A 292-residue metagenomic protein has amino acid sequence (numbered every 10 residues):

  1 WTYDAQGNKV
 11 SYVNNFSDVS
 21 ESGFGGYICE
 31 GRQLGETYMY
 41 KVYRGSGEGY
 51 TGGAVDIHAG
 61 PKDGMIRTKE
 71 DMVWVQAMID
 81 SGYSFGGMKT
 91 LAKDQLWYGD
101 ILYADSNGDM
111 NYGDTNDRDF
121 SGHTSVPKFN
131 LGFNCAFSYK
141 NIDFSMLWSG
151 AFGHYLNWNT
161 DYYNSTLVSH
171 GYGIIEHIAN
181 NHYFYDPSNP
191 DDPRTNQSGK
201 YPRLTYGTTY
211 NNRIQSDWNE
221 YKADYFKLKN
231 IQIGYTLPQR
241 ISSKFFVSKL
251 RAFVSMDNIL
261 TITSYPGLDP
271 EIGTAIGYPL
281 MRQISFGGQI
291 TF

Functional and structural regions predicted by a protein language model:
W1, Y139-N141, G150-H154, N230 (+3 more regions): Transmembrane beta-strands of outer-membrane beta-barrel pores
W1-S121, Y183-N189: Conserved small-residue
W1-Y3, G7-S17, D161-G171, G267-A275: Flexible, surface-exposed loop regions and adjacent strand-edge segments of Gram-negative outer-membrane beta-barrel
S81-F85, Q95-Y98, A151-F246, L250-R251 (+1 more regions): Extracytoplasmic gating/loop element in the C-terminal half of outer-membrane beta-barrel translocons and assembly
P127-L131, D224-K229, L280-I284: Residues that define the transmembrane beta-barrel architecture of outer-membrane proteins
N141-F144, R240-I241, I284: Repeated loop/turn-to-beta-strand initiation elements of outer-membrane beta-barrel proteins
M146, A252-V254, G288: Membrane-embedded beta-strand positions of outer-membrane beta-barrel proteins
Y235, L280-F292: Outer-membrane beta-barrel "beta-signal"
